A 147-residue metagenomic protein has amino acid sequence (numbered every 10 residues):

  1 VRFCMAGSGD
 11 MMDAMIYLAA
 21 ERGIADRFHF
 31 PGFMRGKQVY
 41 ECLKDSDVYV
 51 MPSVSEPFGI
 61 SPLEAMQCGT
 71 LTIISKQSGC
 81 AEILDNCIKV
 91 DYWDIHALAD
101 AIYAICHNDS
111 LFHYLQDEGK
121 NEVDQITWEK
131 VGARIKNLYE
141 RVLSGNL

Functional and structural regions predicted by a protein language model:
I16-M34: Nucleotide-activated donor-binding/catalytic signature segment of Leloir-type glycosyltransferases, i.e., the conserved
F33-M34, E41-S46: Short alpha-helical donor nucleotide-sugar binding micro-motif in glycosyltransferases
V54: Aromatic "clamp/platform" in nucleotide-sugar-dependent glycosyltransferases that forms part of the donor/acceptor
G59-P62, C80: Short glycine/serine-rich donor-binding loops of glycosyltransferases
L71-I74: Short hydrophobic beta-strand element within catalytic cores of glycosyltransferases and related nucleotide-activated
C87-H96, A104-D109: Conserved acidic donor-binding segment of nucleotide-sugar-dependent glycosyltransferases
S110-R141: A charged, aromatic-enriched C-terminal amphipathic alpha-helix characteristic of glycosyltransferases across folds
